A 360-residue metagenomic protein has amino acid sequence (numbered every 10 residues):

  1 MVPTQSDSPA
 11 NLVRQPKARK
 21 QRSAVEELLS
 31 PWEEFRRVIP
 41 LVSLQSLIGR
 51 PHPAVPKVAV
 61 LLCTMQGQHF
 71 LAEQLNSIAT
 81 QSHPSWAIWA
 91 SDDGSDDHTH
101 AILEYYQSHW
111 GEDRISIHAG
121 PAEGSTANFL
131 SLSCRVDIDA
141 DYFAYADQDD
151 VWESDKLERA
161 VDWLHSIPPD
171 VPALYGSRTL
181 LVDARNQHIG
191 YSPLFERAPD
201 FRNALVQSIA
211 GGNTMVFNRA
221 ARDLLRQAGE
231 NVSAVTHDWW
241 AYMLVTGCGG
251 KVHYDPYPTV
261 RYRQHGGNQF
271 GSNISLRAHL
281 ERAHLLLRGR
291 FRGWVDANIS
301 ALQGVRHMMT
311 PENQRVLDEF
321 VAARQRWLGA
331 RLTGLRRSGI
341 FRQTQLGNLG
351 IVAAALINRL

Functional and structural regions predicted by a protein language model:
M1-A54, T310, Q314-D318, A322 (+2 more regions): Non-catalytic N-terminal targeting/anchoring module and adjacent flexible stem/linker that precedes the structured
K20, E26, E230, A234 (+2 more regions): C-terminal subregions of glycosyltransferases and related glycan-biosynthesis enzymes
L29-L276, R359: Nucleotide-sugar donor-binding/catalytic module of glycosyltransferases that assemble extracellular/cell-envelope
